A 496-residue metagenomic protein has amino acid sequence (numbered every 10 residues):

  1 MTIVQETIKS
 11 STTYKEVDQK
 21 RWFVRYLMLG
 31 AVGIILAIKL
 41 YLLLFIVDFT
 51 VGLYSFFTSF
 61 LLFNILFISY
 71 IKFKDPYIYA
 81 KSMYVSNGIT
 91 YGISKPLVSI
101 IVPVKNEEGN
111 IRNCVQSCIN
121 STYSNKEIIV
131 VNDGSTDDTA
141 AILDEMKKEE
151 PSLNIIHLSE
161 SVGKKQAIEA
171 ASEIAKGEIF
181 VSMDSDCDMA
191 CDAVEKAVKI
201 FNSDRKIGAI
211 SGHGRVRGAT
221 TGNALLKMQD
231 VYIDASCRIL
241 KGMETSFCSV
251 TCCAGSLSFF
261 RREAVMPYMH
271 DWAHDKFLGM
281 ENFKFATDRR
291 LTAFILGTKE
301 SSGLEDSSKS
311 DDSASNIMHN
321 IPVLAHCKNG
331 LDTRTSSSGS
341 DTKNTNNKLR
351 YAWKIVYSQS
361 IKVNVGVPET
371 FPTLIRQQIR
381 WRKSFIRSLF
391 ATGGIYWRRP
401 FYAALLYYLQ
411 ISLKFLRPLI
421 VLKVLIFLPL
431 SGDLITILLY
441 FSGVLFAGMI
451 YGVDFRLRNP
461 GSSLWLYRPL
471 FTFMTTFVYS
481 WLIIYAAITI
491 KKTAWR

Functional and structural regions predicted by a protein language model:
T2, V85-W397: Non-transmembrane catalytic domains and loops of membrane-associated enzymes and transporters that build or traffic
I3-N113: N-proximal low-complexity "stem/linker" segments adjacent to membrane-targeting elements
V4-I8, I317-I321, L405, I488-K491: Short helical patches
K15-Y26, W397-L416: Loop-to-transmembrane boundary segments
I38-P76, Y407-T493: Membrane-embedded multi-pass helical conduit in multi-pass membrane proteins, especially envelope-biosynthetic
G88, S315, I488-R496: Membrane-interface alpha-helices
W381-I395, R399, Y408, F415-P418 (+1 more regions): Short hydrophobic alpha-helical module
